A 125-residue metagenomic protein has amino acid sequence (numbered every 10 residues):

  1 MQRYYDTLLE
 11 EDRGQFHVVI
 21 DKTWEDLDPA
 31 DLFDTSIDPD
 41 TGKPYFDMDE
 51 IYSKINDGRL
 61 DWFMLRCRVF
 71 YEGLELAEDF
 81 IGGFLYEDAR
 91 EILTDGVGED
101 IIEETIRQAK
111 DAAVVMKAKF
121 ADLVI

Functional and structural regions predicted by a protein language model:
M1-I125: Acidic interaction surfaces
